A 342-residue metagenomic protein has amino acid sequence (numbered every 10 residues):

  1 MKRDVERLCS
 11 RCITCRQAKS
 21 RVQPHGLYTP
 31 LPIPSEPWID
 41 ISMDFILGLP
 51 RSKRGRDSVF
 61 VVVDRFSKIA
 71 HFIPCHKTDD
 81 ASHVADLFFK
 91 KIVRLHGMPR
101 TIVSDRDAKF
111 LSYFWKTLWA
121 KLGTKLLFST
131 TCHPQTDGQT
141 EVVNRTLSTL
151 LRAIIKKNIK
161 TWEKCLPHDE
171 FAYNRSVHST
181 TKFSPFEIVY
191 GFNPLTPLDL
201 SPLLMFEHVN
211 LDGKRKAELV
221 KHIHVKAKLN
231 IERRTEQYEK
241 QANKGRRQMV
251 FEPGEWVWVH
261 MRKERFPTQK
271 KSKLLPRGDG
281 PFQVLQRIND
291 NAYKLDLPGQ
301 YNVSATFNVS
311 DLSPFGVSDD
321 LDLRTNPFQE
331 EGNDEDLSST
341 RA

Functional and structural regions predicted by a protein language model:
K2: Flexible, glycine/charged-enriched surface loops at secondary-structure junctions
E6, S10-C12, V22, E36-D40 (+7 more regions): Domain-scale segment recognizer with a strong primary affinity for retroviral/LTR-retrotransposon integrase
A18-G48, R265: Charged, flexible boundary elements
P37-H71: An active-site-proximal beta-strand-loop segment
C75-H76: Residue-level structural signal for beta-strand termini and adjacent loop
L95: Phosphate/ATP-binding catalytic cores across multiple sugar-kinase/actin-like superfamilies, primarily ASKHA
